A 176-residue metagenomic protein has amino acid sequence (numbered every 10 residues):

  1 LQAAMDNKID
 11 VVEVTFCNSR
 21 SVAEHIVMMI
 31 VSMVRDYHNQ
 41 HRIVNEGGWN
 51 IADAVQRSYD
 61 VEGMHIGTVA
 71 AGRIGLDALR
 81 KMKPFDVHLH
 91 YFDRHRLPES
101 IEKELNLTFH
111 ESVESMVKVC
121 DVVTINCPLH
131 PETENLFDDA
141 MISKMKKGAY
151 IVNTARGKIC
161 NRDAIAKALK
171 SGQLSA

Functional and structural regions predicted by a protein language model:
L1-D6, M82, R96-L105: Short loop/helix-cap segments at secondary-structure boundaries that form the rim of catalytic
L1-V12, K118, D138: An N-terminal-biased, well-structured beta-alpha scaffold segment characteristic of Rossmann-like dinucleotide-binding
N7, T15-H65, D77-R80: Phosphate-binding beta-alpha-beta segment of Rossmann-like dinucleotide-binding domains, i.e., the NAD(P)
I66-T68, Y91: Hydrophobic Val/Ile/Leu positions in short beta-strands of Rossmann-like dinucleotide-binding domains
I74: Hydrophobic/small residue at the entry helix of a nucleotide-binding pocket
L79, K83, L169: Gly/Ala-rich phosphate-binding loop of Rossmann-like dinucleotide-binding domains, activating on the conserved
P84-H88, S175: Conserved S-adenosyl-L-methionine
R96-A176: Rossmann-like adenosine-cofactor binding region
